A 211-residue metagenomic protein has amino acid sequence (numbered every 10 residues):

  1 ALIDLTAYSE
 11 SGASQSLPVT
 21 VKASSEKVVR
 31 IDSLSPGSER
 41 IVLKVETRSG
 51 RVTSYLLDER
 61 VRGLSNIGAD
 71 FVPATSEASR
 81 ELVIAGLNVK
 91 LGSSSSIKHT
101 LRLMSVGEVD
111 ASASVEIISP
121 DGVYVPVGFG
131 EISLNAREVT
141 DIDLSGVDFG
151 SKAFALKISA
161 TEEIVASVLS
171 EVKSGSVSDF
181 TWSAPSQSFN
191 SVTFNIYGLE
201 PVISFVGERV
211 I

Functional and structural regions predicted by a protein language model:
A1-L2, Q15, G37-E39, I97 (+2 more regions): Short loop/turn segments at connectors of secondary-structure elements within structured domains
L2-S9, A111-S119, I211: Short, surface-exposed beta-strand/strand-loop-strand elements in extracellular ectodomains
I3-L5, V29, L43-V45, I142 (+2 more regions): Intrinsically disordered, low-complexity linker/propeptide segments enriched in Ser/Thr/Gly/Pro and acidic residues
Y8-R40, D121-S151: Intrinsically disordered, low-complexity Pro/Gly/Ser/Thr-rich segments with frequent PxxP/GP/PP motifs and embedded
E26, R40, N66-G68, K98-R102 (+2 more regions): Transmembrane beta-barrel architecture of outer membranes
K27-N66, V147-V177: Hydrophobic, ordered structural segments
R51-E108, I164-V210: Conserved functional hotspot residues at active sites or interaction interfaces
V106-A113, A160: Feature for long, exposed domains in two main contexts
